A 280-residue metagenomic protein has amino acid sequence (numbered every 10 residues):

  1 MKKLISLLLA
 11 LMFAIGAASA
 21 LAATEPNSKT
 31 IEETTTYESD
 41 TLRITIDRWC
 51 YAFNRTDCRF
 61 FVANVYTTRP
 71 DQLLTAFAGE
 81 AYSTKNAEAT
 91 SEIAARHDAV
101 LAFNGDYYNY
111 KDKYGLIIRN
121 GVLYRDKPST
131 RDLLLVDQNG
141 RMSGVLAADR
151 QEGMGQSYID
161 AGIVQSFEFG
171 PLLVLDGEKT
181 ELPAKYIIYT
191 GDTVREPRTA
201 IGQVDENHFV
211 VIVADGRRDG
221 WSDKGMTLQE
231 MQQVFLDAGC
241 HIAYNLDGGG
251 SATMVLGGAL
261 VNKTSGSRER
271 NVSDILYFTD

Functional and structural regions predicted by a protein language model:
K2-A22: Sec-dependent N-terminal signal peptides of Gram-positive bacterial secreted proteins and lipoproteins
L21-L133, R141-V145: Zymogen propeptides
F60-N64, L133, L172, A200 (+1 more regions): Conserved hydrophobic/aromatic beta-strand scaffold that supports enzyme active sites
F77-S83, A147-G153, A214-D219: Short, solvent-exposed aromatic-acidic interface loops
D112-S129, L135-V136, I187-H241, S251-D280: Conserved, well-ordered active-site substructure
D126-K127, R131-Q165: Extended Lys/Arg-rich, glycine-bearing segments that form polyanion-binding/interaction patches within enzyme domains
I163-I188: Short, conserved active-site entrance elements at the starts or edges of catalytic domains
